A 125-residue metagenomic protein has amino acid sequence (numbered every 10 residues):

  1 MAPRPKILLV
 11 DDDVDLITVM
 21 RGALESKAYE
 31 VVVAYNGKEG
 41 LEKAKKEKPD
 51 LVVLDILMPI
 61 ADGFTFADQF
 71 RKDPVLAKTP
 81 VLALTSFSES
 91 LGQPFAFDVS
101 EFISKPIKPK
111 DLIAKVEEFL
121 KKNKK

Functional and structural regions predicted by a protein language model:
T18-S26: Charged docking surfaces used in two-component/phosphorelay signaling
A28-Y35, K43: Short hydrophobic/Thr-rich beta-strand motif most characteristic of the beta2 strand and flanking loop of CheY-like
E47-V53: Active-site beta3 strand of CheY-like receiver
D55, K105: A Lys-centered signature of the CheY-like receiver
M58: Receiver (REC) domain active-site loop signature in two-component systems and cognate sites in sensor histidine kinases
L82-L84: Hydrophobic/aromatic residues positioned on beta-strands within the core alpha/beta folds
I107-E118, K124: C-terminal output helix
